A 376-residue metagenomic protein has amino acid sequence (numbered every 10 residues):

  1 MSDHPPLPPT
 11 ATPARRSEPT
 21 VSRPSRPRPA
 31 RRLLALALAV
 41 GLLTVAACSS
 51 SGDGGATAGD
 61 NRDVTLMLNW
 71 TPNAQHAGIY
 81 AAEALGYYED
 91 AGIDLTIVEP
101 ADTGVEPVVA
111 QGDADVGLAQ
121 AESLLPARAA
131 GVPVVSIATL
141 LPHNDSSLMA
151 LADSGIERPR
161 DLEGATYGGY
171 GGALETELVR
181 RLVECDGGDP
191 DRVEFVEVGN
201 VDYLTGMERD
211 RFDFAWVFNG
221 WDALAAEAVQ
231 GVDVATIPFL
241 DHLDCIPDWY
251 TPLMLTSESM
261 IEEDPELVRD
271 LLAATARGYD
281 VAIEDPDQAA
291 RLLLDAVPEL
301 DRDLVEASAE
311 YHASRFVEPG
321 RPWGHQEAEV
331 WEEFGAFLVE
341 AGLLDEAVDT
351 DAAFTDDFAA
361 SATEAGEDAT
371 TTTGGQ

Functional and structural regions predicted by a protein language model:
H4-A37: Bacterial N-terminal signal peptides that target proteins for export
T44-A47: C-terminal motif of bacterial Sec signal peptides marking the signal peptidase cleavage site
S49-G52: Bacterial signal peptide processing site
A58-G199, L204-R209, D213-G220: Short, glycine-/small- and polar/acidic-enriched structural segments that line small-molecule recognition paths
E122, D202-T205, D210-P298: Pocket-lining segment of extracytoplasmic ligand-binding domains
P190-E194, V234-I237, V297-E310, D345-A352: Short, surface-exposed acidic
E263-A341: Secondary-structure end/capping motifs
E332-Q376: Conserved C-terminal helix/tail region of periplasmic/extracytoplasmic solute-binding proteins
